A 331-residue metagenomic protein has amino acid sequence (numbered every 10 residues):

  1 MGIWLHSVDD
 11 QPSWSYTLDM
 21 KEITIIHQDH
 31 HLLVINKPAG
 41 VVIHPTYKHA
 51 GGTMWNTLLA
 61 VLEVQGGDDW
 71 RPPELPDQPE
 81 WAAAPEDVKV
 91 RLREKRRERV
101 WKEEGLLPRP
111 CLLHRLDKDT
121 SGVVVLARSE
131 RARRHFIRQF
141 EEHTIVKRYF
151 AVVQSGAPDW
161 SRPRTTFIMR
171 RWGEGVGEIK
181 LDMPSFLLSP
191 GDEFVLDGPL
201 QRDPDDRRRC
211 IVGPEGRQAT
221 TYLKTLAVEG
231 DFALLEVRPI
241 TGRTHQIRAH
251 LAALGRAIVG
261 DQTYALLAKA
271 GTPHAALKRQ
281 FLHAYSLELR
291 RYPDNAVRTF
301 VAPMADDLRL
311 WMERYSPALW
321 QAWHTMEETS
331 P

Functional and structural regions predicted by a protein language model:
G2-P331: RNA pseudouridine synthases
